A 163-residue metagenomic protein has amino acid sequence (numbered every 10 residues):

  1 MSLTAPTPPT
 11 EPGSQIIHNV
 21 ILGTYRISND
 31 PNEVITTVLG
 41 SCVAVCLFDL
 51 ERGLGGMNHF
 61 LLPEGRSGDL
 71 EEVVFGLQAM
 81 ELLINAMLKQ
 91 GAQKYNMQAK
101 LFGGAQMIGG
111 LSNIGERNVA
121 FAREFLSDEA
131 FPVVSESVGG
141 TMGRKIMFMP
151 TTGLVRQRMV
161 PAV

Functional and structural regions predicted by a protein language model:
S2, I17, L22-S41, D49 (+3 more regions): N-terminal intrinsically disordered, cationic/polar leader segments that include organellar targeting peptides
S2-S14, H18-L22, P150-V163: Phosphate/diphosphate-binding glycine-rich loops and adjacent basic-rich segments that engage nucleotide
V43-F48, R144-F148: Short beta-strand scaffold segments in enzyme catalytic cores
V45-Q93: Glycine- and Gly-Pro-enriched alpha-helical subdomains that act as flexible, kink-prone "lid/hinge" or packing modules
Q90-Q98, P132-V138: Flexible, glycine/charged-enriched surface loops at secondary-structure junctions
L101-A105: Glycine-rich beta-strand-to-loop/alpha-helix junction loops that act as flexible
Q106-G115: Phosphate/ribose-phosphate-bearing ligand recognition and processing surfaces, centered on ADP-ribose/NAD(+/P+) systems
G115-V163: Divalent-metal-activated hydrolytic enzyme cores
